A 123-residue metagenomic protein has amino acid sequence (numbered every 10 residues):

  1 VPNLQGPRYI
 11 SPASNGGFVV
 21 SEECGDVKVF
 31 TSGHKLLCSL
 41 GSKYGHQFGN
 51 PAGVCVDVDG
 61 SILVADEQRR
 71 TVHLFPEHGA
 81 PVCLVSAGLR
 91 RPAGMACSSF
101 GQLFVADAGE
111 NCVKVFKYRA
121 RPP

Functional and structural regions predicted by a protein language model:
V1-G17, C24, G45-S61, G88-F100: Beta-rich, blade/repeat-based domains predominating in secreted/periplasmic proteins but also intracellular
V1-P2, K35-G45, A80-V85: A short beta-strand motif characteristic of beta-propeller blades
V20-C24, I62-E67, V105-G109: Conserved beta-strand positions in repeat-built beta-propeller and related beta-rich domains
G25, R70, A80, Q102 (+1 more regions): Glycine-centered loop/turn positions within well-structured domains that cap or flank conserved ligand/cofactor-binding
K28-V29, C38, L63, V72-H73 (+2 more regions): WD40 beta-propeller blade core
T31-K35, F75-H78, R119-R121: Short loop/turn segments that connect beta-strands within beta-propeller blades
Q47, D57, L63-A80: Intrinsically disordered, low-complexity segments enriched in Gly and acidic/Ser/Thr residues that form flexible
R91-P123: Blade-level signature of beta-propeller repeat domains, shared across WD40, Kelch, NHL, RCC1 and BNR/Asp-box propellers
